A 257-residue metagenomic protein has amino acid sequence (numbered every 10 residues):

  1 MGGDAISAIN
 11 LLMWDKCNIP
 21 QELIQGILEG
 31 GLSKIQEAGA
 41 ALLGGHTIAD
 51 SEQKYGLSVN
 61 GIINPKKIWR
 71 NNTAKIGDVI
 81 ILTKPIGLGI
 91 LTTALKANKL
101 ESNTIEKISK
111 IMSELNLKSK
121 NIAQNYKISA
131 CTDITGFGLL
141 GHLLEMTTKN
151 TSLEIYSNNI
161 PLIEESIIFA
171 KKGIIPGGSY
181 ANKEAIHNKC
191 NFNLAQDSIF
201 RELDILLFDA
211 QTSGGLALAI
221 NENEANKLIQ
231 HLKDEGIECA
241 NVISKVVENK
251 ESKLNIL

Functional and structural regions predicted by a protein language model:
M1-D4, E114: Alpha-helical scaffold segments that flank or form the walls of functional sites
D4-L100, S244-K245: Glycine-rich anion-binding loops of enzyme active sites
W14, L95-K107, T148, F192-L194 (+1 more regions): Active-site phosphate/oxyanion-binding loops
N18-A41, I48-Q53, N125-Y126, T132-L257: Glycine-/charge-enriched secondary-structure boundary and capping motifs
A49, G87, K107-L115, C131-T135 (+1 more regions): Short, contiguous, pocket-lining structural segments that sit at or immediately flank catalytic/ligand-binding sites
S58-I68, N103-A123, I199-F200: Active-site glycine-rich loop that binds ribose-phosphate moieties when present
T73-P85, E101-S109, Y126-C131, A181-L194: Phosphate-binding glycine-rich loops and adjacent basic patches that engage nucleotide phosphates, nucleic-acid
